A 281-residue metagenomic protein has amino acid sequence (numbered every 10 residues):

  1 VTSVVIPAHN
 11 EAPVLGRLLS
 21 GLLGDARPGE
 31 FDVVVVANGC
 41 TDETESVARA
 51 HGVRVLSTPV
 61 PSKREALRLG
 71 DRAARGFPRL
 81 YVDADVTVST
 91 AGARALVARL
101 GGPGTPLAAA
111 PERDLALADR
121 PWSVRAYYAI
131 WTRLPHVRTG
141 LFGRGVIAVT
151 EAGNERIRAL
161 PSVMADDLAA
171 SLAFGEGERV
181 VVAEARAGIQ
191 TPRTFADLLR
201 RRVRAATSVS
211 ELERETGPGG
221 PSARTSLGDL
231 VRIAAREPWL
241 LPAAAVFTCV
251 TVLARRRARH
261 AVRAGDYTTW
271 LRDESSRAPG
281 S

Functional and structural regions predicted by a protein language model:
V1-S3, D32, A169: Cell-envelope/extracellular polymer assembly enzymes that use nucleotide-activated donors
N10-A26: Short, well-formed alpha-helical segments that are part of the catalytic scaffolds of diverse glycosyltransferases
P13-R17, T41-A50, A91: Acidic helix N-cap motif at the loop->helix transition within catalytic regions of sugar-transfer enzymes
G21, A37-E45, V60: A conserved acidic beta->alpha catalytic loop
T58-A74, A169: Glycine-rich, basic loop-to-helix element that forms the pyrophosphate-binding segment of sugar-nucleotide handling
R79: Short aromatic/hydrophobic "clamp" motif used to bind/position activated sugar donors
T90-W122: Conserved donor NDP-sugar-binding/catalytic core segment of glycosyltransferases
T191-P192, R200-S281: Terminal low-complexity segments of carbohydrate-biosynthetic enzymes
